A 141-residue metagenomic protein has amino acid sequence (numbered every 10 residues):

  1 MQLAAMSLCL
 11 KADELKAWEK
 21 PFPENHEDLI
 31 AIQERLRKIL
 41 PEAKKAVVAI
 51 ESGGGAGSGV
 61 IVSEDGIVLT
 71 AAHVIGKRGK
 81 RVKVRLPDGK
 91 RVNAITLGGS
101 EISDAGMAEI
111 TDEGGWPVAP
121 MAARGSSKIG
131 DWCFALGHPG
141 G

Functional and structural regions predicted by a protein language model:
M1-P41, I67: N-terminal targeting leaders that route proteins to membranes or the secretory/organellar pathways
Q33-R37, A46-I67, R91-N93, P117-P120: A conserved glycine-rich beta-strand in the N-terminal activation segment of trypsin-fold
I50, K80-D88, C133-H138: Short conserved beta-strand and strand-loop elements enriched in small hydrophobics with frequent Asp/Gly
S52, L86, G98, E109-D112 (+1 more regions): Flexible glycine-/small-residue-rich
E64, G99-S103: Short, conserved beta-turn/loop elements at beta-strand boundaries and strand-helix junctions
V68-T70, D104-T111: A generic structural motif
V74, P117-G141: Flexible, gly/ser-rich surface segments that form the specificity/activation loops bordering the active-site cleft
